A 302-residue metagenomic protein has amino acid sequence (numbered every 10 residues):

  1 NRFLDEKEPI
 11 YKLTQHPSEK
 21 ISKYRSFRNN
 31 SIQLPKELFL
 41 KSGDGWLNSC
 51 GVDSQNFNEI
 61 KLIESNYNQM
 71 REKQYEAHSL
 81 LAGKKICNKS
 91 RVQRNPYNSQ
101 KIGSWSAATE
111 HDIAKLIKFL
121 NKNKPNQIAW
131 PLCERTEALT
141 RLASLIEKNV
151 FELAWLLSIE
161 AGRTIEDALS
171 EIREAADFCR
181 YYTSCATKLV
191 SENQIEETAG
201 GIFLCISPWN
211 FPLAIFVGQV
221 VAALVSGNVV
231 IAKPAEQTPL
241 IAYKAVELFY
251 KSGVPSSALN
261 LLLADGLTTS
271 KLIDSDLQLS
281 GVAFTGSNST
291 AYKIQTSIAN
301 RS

Functional and structural regions predicted by a protein language model:
N1-K118, K122, A129-K148, L156 (+2 more regions): Terminal low-complexity tails and localization/encapsulation signals of metabolic enzymes
R94-P96, L156, E160, E171 (+6 more regions): Generic beta-strand/beta-sheet core signal
K118-N121, P125-I128, E147, F151 (+13 more regions): Hydrophobic alpha-helix feature that most strongly marks membrane-spanning transmembrane helices and their immediate
E152, R163, E174, F211 (+3 more regions): Short alpha-helical
C179, A242-A245, L272-I273, I294: Hydrophobic packing residues within well-ordered alpha-helices of enzyme cores
K188-S256: Conserved small-residue-rich beta-alpha loop and adjacent elements that most often cradle the phosphate/pyrophosphate
L189, I195-I206, Y250-S302: Conserved NAD(P)+-binding/catalytic subdomain of aldehyde/semialdehyde dehydrogenases
